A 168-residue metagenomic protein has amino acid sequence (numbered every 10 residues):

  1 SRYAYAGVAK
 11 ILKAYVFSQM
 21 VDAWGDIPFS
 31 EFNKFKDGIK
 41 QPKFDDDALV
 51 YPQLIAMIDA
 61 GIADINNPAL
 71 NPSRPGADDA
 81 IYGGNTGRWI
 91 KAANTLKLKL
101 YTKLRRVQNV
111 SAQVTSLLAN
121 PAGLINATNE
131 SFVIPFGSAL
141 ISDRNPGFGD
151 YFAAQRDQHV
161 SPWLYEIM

Functional and structural regions predicted by a protein language model:
S1-M168: Structured, solvent-exposed acidic/aromatic patches
